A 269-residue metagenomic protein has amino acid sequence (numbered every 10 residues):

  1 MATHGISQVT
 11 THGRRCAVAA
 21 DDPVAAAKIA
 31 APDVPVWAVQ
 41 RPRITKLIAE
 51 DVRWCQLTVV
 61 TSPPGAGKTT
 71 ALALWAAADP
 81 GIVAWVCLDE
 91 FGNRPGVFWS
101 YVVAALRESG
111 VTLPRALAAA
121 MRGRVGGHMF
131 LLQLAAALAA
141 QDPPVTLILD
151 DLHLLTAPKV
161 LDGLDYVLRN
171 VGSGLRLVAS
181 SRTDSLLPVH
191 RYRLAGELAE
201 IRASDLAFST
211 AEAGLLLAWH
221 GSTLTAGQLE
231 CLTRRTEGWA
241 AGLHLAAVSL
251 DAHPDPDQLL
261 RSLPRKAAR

Functional and structural regions predicted by a protein language model:
M1-V9: Long, basic/Gly/Ser/Thr-rich N-terminal segments that mediate initial subcellular attachment or targeting
H12-I48, R115-A119, L215: Conserved adenine-nucleotide phosphate-binding loops and their immediately adjacent elements
A20-D21, L138, T183, R193-L194 (+2 more regions): Loop-to-helix "switch" segment enriched in basic and acidic residues adjacent to catalytic/ligand pockets
R41, T69, W239: Short, conserved phosphate/pyrophosphate- and ester-handling motifs at nucleotide-, phospho-/glycolipid
A49-R53, A77-P80, G127-L206, A213-G214 (+1 more regions): A conserved switch/coupling segment of P-loop NTPase cores
L57: Walker A (P-loop) ATP-phosphate-binding motif of ABC ATPase nucleotide-binding domains
V60: Hydrophobic anchor at the beta1->P-loop junction of P-loop NTPases
P64-A66, T70-V145, L154-T156: Conserved phosphate-binding/catalytic loops and adjacent sensor/switch elements of nucleotide-binding enzymes, spanning
